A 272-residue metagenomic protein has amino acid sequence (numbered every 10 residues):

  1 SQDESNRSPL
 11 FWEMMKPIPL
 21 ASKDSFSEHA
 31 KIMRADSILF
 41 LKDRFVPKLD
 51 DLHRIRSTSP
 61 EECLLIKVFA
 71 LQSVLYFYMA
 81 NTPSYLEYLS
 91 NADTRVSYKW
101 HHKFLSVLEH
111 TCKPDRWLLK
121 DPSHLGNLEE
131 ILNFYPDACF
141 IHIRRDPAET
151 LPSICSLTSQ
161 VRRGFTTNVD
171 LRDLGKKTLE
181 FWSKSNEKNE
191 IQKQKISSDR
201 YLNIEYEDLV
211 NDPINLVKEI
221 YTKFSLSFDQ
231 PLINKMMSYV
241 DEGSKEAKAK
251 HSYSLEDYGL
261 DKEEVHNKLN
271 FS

Functional and structural regions predicted by a protein language model:
S1-R7: A conserved segment at the C-terminal end of the G1
S5, E13-P17, S123-G126, D146-T150 (+2 more regions): Short, solvent-exposed loop/turn segments at secondary-structure junctions
S8-P9, I143: Generic beta-sheet signal
P9-L10, P231: Residue-level detector of family-conserved "landmark" positions at structurally sensitive sites
F11-W117: PAPS-dependent sulfation machinery
L86-Y98, E109-C112, I154-S272: PAPS-dependent sulfotransferases, especially Golgi type II membrane carbohydrate sulfotransferases
F104, H110-D137: Flexible, glycine/threonine-enriched loop-and-boundary segments that flank and lead into catalytic domains of large
K120-D121, I131-S156: Conserved phosphate-donor/acceptor-positioning beta-strand/loop module used by diverse small-molecule
